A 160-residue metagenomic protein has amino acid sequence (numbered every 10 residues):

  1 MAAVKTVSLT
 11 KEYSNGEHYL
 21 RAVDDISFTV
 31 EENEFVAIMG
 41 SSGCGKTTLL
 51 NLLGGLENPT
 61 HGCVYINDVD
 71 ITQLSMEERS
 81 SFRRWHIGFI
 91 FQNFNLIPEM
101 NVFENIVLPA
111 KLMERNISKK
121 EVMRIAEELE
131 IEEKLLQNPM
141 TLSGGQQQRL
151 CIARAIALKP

Functional and structural regions predicted by a protein language model:
A3-P160: ABC family nucleotide-binding domain
